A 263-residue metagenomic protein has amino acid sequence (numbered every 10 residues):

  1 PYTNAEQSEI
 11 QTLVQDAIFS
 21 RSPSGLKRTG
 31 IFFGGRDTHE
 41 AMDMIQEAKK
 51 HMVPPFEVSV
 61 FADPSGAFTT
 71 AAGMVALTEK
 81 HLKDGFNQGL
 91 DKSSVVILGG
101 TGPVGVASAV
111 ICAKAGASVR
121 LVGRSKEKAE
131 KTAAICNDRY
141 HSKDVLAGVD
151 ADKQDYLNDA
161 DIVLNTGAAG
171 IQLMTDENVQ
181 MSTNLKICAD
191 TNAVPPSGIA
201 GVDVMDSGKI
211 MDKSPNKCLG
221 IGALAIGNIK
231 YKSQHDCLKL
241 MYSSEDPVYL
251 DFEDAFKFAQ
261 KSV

Functional and structural regions predicted by a protein language model:
P1-P55, F252-V263: N-terminal ligand-binding/catalytic initiation module
A5-E9, R36-D43, T69, G73 (+6 more regions): Conserved active-site and cofactor/substrate-binding residues in soluble primary-metabolism enzymes
G25-F33, V95, V119, K186: Hydrophobic beta-strand segments of well-ordered beta-sheets in folded domains
V53-F61, D91, P215-K217: Glycine/charged-rich beta-loop-alpha catalytic/anionic-binding loops adjacent to active sites
F61-K80: A glycine-rich, Thr/Ser-enriched phosphate-binding loop motif common to dinucleotide/cofactor-binding enzymes
H81-I162: Glycine-rich phosphate/diphosphate-binding loop of Rossmann-like nucleotide-binding domains
K143-G220: Rossmann-like adenosine-cofactor binding region
V194-V263: Adenosine-phosphate binding glycine-rich loop
